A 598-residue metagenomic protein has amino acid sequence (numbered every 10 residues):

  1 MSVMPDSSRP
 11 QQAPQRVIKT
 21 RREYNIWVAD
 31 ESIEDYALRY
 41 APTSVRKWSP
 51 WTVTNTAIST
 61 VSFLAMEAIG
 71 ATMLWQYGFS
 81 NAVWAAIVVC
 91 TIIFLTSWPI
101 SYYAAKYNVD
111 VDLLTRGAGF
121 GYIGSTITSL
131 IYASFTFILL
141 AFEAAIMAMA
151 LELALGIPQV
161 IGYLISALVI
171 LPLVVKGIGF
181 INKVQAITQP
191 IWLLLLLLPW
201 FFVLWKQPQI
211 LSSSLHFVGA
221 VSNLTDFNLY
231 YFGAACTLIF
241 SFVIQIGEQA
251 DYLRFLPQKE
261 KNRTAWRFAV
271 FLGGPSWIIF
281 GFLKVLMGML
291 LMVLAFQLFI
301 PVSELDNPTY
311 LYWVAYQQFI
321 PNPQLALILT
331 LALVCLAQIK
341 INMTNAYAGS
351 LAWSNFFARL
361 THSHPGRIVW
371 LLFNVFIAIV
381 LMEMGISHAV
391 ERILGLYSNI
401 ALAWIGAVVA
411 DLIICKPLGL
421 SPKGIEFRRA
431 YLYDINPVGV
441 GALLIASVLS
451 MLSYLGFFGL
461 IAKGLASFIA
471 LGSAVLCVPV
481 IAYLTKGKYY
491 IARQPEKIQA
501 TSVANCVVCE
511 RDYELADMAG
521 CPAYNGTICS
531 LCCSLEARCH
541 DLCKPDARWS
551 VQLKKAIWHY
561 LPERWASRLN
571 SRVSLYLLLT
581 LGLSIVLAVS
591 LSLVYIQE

Functional and structural regions predicted by a protein language model:
S2-F79, L229-C236, F255-A269: Membrane-interface "cap" regions at the ends of multi-pass membrane proteins
Y40, I191, I405-G472, A492-T501 (+2 more regions): C-terminal membrane-solvent junction of multi-pass transporters and transport-like membrane proteins
W48-E67, W200-P208, G219-L291, N322-M343 (+1 more regions): Hydrophobic, membrane-embedded alpha-helices of multi-pass small-molecule transporters
F63, T91-T96, Y132-A141, I191-F202 (+3 more regions): Selective recognition of specific alpha-helical transmembrane segments in multi-pass small-molecule
I87-F120, I127-F135: Juxtamembrane transmembrane-helix boundary signature
L113-I123, A144-G162, L253-K261, M343-L371 (+1 more regions): Helix-loop-helix connectors at the membrane interface of multi-pass transporters/channels
I165-S166, L173-K206, L394-L402, A470-A474: Membrane-interface loop-to-helix entry segments
N355-H388, Y431-A446: Loop-to-transmembrane helix boundary motifs in multi-pass membrane proteins
